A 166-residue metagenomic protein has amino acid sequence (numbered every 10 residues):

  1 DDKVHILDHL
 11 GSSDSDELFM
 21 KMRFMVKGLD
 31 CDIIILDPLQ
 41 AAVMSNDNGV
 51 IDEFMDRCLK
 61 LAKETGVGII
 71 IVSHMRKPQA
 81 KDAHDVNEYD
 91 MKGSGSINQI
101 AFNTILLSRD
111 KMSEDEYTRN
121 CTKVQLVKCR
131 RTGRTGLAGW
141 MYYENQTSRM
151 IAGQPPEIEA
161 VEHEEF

Functional and structural regions predicted by a protein language model:
D1-N48, E53: Conserved inter-motif catalytic segment of the P-loop NTP-binding fold
D8-L10, S73-R76: A general secondary-structure junction signal
D16-I34, R57-T65, P78-F166: C-terminal regions of RecA-like/P-loop NTPase motor modules
I35-L36, V67-H74: Structural recognition of the conserved hydrophobic beta-strand(s) that form the central parallel beta-sheet of P-loop
L39, H74-M75, R109-D110: Short, ordered loop/turn segments at secondary-structure junctions
M55-C58, V72: Long, low-complexity intrinsically disordered regulatory regions
